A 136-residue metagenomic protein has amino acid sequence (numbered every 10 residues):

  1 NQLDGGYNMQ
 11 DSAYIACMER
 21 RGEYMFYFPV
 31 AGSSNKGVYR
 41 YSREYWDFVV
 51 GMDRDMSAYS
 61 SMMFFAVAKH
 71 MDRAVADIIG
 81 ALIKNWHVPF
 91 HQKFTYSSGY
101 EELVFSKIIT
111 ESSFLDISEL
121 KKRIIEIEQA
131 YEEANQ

Functional and structural regions predicted by a protein language model:
N1-Q136: A residue-level marker of the well-folded mature domains of exported/periplasmic proteins
